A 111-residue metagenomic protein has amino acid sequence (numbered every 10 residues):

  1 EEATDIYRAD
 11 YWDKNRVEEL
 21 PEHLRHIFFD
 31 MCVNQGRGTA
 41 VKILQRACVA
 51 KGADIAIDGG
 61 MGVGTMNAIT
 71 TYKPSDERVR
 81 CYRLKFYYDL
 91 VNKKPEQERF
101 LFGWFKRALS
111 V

Functional and structural regions predicted by a protein language model:
E1-Q35, L101-V111: Acidic, aromatic-lined catalytic clefts of primarily extracellular/periplasmic carbohydrate-active enzymes that remodel
Y11-N15, V49-A50, T70, P74 (+2 more regions): Cell-envelope and extracellular/periplasmic
R25-F29, N34-Y82: Short acidic, glycine/serine/threonine-rich helix-capping segments at coil-helix boundaries
S75-V111: Low-complexity, Gly/Ser/Thr/Pro-rich intrinsically disordered linker/tail segments
